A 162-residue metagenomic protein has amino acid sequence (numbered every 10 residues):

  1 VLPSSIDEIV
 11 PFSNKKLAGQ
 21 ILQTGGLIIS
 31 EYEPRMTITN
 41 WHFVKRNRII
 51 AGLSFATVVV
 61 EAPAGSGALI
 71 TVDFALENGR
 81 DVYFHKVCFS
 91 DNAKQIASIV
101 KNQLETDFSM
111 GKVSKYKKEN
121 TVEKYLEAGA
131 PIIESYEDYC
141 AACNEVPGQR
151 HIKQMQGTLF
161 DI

Functional and structural regions predicted by a protein language model:
V1-I162: Glycine-biased, small-residue-rich flexible motifs in mid-sequence functional cores and linkers
